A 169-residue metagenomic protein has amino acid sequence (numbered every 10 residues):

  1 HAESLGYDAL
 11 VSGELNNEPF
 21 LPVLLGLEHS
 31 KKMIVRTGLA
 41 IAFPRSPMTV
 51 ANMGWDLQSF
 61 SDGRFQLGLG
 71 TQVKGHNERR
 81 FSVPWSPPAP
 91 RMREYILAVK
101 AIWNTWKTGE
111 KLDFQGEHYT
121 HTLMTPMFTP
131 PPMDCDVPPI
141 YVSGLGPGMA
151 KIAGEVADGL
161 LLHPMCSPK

Functional and structural regions predicted by a protein language model:
H1-T37, P138: N-terminal beta1-alpha1-beta2 module of alpha/beta enzyme domains
G13-L15, T37-I41, L69-T71, G144 (+1 more regions): A cross-domain feature marking catalytic cores of carbohydrate-active enzymes and several ubiquitous metabolic/repair
E14-N17, P44-R45, S86: Alpha-helix capping and helix-loop boundary segments enriched in small/acidic/polar residues
P19, R45, G75-N77: Generic structural signal for helix capping and beta-alpha/helix-loop junctions
I34-R36, G159-L162: Short hydrophobic alpha-helical runs that function as membrane-insertion/retention elements
V35-T49, M53: Structural motif corresponding to the early beta-alpha repeats
A51-G159, C166-K169: Internal, glycine-rich beta/alpha segment that forms the wall or movable "lid" of small-molecule/cofactor binding
